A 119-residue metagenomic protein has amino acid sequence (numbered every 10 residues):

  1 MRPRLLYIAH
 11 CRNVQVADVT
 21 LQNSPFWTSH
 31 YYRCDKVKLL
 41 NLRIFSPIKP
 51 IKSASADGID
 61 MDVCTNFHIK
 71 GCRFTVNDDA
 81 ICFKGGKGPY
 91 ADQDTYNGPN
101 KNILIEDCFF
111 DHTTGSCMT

Functional and structural regions predicted by a protein language model:
M1-T119: Extracellular/periplasmic carbohydrate-active domains that bind, remodel, or depolymerize complex polysaccharides
